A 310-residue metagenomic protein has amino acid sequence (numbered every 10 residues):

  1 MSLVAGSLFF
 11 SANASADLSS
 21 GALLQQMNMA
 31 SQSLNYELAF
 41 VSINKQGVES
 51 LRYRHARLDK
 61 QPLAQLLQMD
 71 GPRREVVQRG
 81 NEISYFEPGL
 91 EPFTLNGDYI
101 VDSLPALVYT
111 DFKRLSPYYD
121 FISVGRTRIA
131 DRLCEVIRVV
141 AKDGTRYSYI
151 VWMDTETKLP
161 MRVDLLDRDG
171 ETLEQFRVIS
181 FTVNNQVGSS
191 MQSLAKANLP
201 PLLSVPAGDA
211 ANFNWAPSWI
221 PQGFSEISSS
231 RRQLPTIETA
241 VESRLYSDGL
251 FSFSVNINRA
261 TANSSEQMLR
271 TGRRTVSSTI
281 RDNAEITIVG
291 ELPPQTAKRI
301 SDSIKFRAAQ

Functional and structural regions predicted by a protein language model:
F9-S11: N-terminal signal peptide c-region/cleavage motif recognized by signal peptidases
S15-G89, Y119-T127, R132-V136, V140-S148 (+2 more regions): N-terminal mature ectodomain segment of secretory-pathway/periplasmic proteins
Y85-T110: Acidic/charged, solvent-exposed loop-and-adjacent secondary-structure segments enriched in E/D, K/R, S/T, and G/P
A130-N198: Gly/Pro-enriched, hydrophobic low-complexity segments that function as extracytoplasmic propeptides/linkers
V163, N283-E291: Short, well-ordered beta-strand elements
N198-D282, Q295: Short, solvent-exposed recognition patches
P294-A309: Short, low-complexity, Pro/Ser/Thr/Gly-rich segments in the mature regions of secreted, periplasmic
